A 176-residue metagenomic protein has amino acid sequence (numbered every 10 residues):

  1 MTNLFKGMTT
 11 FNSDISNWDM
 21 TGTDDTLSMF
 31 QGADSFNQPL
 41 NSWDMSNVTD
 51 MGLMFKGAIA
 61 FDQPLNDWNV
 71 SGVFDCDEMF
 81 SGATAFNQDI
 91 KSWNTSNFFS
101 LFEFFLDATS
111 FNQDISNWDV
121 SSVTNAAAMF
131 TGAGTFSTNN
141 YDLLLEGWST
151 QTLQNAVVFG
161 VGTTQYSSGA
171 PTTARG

Functional and structural regions predicted by a protein language model:
M1-G176: Negatively charged
